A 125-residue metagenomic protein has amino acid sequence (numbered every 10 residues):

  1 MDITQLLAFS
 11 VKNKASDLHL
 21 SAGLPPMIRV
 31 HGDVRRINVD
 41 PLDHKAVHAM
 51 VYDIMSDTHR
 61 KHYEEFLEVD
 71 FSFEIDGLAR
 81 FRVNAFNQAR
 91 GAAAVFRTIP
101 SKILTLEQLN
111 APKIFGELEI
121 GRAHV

Functional and structural regions predicted by a protein language model:
M1-R122: N-terminal "pre-motor" subdomain/linker immediately upstream of P-loop NTPase catalytic cores
